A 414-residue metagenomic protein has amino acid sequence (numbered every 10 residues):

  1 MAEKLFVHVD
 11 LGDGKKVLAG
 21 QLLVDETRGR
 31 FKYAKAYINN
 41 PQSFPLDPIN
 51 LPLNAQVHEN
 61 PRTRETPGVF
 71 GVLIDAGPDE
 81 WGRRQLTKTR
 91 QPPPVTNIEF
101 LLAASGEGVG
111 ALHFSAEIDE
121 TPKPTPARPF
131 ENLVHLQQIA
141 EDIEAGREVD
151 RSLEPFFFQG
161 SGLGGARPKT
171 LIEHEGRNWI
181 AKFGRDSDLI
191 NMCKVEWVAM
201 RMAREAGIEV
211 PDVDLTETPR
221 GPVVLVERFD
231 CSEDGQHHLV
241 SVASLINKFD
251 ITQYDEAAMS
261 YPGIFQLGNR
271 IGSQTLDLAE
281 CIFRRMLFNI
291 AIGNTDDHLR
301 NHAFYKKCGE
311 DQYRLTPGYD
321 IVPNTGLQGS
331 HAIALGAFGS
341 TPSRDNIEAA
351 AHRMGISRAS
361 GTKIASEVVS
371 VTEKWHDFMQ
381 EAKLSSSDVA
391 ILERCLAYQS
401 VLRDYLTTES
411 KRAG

Functional and structural regions predicted by a protein language model:
M1-L299, A303-G414: Phosphate/dinucleotide-binding and metal-coordinating scaffold of catalytic cores in nucleotide-dependent enzymes
